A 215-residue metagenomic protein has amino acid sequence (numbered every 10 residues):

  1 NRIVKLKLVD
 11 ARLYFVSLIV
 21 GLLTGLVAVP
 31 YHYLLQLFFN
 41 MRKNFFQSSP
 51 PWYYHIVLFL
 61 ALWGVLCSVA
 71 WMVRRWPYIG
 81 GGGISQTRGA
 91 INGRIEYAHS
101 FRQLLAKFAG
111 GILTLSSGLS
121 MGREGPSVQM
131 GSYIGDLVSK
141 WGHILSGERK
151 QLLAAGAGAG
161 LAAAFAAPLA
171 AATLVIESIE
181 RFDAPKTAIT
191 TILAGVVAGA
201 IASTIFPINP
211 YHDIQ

Functional and structural regions predicted by a protein language model:
N1-Q215: Alpha-helical transmembrane segments and immediately membrane-proximal extracytoplasmic
